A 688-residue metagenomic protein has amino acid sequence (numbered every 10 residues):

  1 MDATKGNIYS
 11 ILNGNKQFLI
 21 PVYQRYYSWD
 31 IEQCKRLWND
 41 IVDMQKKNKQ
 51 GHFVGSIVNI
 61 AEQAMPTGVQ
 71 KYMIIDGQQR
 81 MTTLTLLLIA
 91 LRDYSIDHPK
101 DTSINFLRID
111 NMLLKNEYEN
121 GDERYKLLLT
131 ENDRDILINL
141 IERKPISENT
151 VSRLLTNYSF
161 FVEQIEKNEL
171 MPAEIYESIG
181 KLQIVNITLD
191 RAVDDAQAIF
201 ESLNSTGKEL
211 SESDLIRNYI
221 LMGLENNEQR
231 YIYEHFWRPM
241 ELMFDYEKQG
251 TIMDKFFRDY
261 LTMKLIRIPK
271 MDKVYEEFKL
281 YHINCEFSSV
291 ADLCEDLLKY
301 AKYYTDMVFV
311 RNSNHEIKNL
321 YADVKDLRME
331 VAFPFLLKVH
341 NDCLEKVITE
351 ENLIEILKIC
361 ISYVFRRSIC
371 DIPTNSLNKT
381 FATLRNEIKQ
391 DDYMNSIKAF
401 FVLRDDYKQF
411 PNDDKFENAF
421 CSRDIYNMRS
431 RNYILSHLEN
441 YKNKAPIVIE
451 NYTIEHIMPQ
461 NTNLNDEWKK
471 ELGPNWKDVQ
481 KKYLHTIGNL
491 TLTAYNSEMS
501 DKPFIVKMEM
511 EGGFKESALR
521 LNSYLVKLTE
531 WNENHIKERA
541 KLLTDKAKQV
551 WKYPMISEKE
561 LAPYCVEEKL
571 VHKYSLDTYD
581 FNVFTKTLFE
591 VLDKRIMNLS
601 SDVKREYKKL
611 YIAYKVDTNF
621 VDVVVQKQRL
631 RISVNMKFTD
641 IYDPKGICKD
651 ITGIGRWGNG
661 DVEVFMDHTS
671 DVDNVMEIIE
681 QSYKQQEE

Functional and structural regions predicted by a protein language model:
D2-I268, E511-A518, N522-T529, E533-I536 (+1 more regions): Glycine- and hydrophobic-rich flexible loops that cap the catalytic core of alpha/beta enzyme folds
D43-K46, G51-Q70, R385-L525, T529: Betabetaalpha-Me/HNH-type nuclease active-site subdomain
T67, M73-R80, Y176-I179, T188-D195 (+9 more regions): Secondary-structure capping and boundary motifs in well-ordered enzyme cores
E212-I216, L221-N432, W531: A cross-family structural signal marking well-folded subdomains
K346-T349, D640-P644, S670-E677: Short, conserved charged micro-motifs
E567-L592: Solvent-exposed, charged helical/coil patches that constitute nucleic-acid or partner-interaction surfaces
E606-V662: Short, conserved beta-strand/beta-arch hydrophobic-aromatic motifs that form part of recognition grooves or interface
I654-E688: Well-ordered alpha/beta subsegment
